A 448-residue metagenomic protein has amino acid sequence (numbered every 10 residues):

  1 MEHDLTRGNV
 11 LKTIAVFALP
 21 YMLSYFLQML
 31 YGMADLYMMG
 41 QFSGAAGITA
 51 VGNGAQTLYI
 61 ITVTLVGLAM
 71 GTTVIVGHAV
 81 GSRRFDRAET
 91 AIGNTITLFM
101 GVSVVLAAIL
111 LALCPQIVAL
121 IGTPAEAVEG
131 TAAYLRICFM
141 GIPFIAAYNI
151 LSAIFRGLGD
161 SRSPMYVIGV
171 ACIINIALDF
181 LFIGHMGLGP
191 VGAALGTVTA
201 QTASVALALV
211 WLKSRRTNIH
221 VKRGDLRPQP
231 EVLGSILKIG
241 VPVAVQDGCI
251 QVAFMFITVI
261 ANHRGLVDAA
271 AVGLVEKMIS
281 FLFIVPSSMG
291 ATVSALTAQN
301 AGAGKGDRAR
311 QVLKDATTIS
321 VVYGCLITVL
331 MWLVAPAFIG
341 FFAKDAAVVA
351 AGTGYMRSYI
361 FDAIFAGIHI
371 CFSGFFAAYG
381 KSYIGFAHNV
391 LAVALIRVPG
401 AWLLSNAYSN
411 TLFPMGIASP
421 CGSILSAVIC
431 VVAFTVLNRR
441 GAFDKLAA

Functional and structural regions predicted by a protein language model:
M1-A18, V76-P143, H185-V241, T297-D362 (+1 more regions): Short alpha-helical transmembrane segments in multi-pass integral membrane proteins
L5-F42, Q56-G71, I75, M100-A107 (+6 more regions): N-terminal transmembrane alpha-helices
V16-D35, I137, A171, A200-S204 (+4 more regions): Transmembrane helical elements of multi-pass membrane transporters/channels
L23, L27, Y31, I61 (+14 more regions): Residue-level hotspots within pore-lining transmembrane alpha-helices of multi-pass secondary transporters
F26, L30-T49, V118-A125, L181-L188 (+5 more regions): Helix-terminus/linker motif at the lipid-water interface of multi-pass membrane proteins
S43-Q56, L135, A194, L266-F281 (+2 more regions): Small-residue hotspots at the loop-to-helix junctions and early N-terminal turns of transmembrane alpha-helices
I48-A108, I145-P164, T258, A271-A335 (+1 more regions): Small-residue-rich hydrophobic transmembrane alpha-helices
A69, I137-R156, P164-C172, A193-A208 (+5 more regions): Short runs within selected transmembrane alpha-helices of multi-pass transporters and secretion channels
